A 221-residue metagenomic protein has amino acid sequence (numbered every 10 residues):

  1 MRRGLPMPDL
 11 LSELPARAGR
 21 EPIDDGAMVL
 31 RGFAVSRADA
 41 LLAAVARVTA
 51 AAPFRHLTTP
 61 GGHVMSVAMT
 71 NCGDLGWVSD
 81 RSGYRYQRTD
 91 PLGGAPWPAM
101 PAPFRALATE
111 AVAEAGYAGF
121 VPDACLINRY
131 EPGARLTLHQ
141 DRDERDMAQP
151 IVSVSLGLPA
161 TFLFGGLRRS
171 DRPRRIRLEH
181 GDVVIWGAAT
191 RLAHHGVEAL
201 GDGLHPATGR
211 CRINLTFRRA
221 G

Functional and structural regions predicted by a protein language model:
M1-G221: Non-heme Fe(II) oxygenase metal-center motifs and adjacent flexible, charged/small-residue loops
